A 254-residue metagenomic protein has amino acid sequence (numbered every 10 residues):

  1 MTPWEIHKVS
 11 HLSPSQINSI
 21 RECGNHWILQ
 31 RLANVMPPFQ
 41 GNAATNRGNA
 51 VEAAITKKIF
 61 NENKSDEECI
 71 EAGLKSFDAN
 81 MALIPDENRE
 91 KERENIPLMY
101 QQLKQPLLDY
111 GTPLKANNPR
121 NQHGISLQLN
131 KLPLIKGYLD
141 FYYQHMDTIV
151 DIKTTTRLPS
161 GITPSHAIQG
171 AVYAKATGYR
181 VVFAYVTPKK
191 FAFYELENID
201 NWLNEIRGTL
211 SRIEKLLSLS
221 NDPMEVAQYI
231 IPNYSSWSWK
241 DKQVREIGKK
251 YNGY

Functional and structural regions predicted by a protein language model:
M1-Y138: Metal-dependent nuclease catalytic cores that hydrolyze phosphodiester bonds in DNA/RNA, characterized by
R31, I152-T154, Y185: Residue-level recognition of conserved beta-strand positions in structured domain cores
V35, T156-L158, K189-K190: Short, surface-exposed beta-strand-loop junctions and turns on beta-sheet-rich folds
Y100, I162, G178-Y254: Metal-dependent nuclease catalytic regions and adjoining charged, substrate-binding loops involved in nucleic-acid end
P113-N121, F141-V150, A174-V182, E195-W202: Solvent-exposed, well-ordered amphipathic alpha-helical segments that flank/support binding or catalytic loops
S126-Q169, A176: Non-catalytic protein-protein interaction segments used by genome-maintenance enzymes to assemble and couple activities
